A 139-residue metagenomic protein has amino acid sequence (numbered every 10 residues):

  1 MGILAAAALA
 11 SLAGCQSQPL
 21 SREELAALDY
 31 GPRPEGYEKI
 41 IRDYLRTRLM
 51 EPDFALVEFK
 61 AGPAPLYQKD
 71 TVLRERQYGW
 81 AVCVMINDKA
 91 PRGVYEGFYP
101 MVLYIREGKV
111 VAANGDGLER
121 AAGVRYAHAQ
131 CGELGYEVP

Functional and structural regions predicted by a protein language model:
M1-I3: Bacterial N-terminal signal peptides that target proteins for export
A6-L9, L103-Y104: Short secondary-structure subsegments characteristic of cysteine-rich extracellular domains
S11-G14: C-terminal motif of bacterial Sec signal peptides marking the signal peptidase cleavage site
Q16-P139: Cystatin/cathelin-like cysteine-protease inhibitor module
